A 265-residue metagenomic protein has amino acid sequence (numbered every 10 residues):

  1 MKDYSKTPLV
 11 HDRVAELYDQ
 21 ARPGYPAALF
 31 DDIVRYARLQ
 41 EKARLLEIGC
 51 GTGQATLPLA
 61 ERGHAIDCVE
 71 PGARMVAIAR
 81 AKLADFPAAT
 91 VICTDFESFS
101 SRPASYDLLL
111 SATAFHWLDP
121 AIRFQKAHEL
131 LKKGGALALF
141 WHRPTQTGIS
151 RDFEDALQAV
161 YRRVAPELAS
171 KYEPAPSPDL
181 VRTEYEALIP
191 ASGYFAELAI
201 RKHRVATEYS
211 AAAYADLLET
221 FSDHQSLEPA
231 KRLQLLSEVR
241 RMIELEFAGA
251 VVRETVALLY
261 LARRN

Functional and structural regions predicted by a protein language model:
M1-E41: Conserved class I S-adenosyl-L-methionine
R13, L17-Y18, Y25, L59-G63 (+6 more regions): Tryptophan-centric aromatic hotspots in well-structured domains and transmembrane helices
R44-L46, T52-F99: Class I SAM-dependent methyltransferase SAM/SAH-binding core
T52, P178-N265: Conserved Class I S-adenosyl-L-methionine
F99-L108: A short acidic, Gly/Pro-enriched loop at the edge of an enzyme's catalytic core that lines a small-molecule cofactor
T113: Short catalytic micro-motifs in class I SAM-dependent methyltransferases
L118-A127: A short, conserved alpha-helix within the catalytic core of class I
E129-R204: Conserved catalytic/acceptor-binding region of the Class I
